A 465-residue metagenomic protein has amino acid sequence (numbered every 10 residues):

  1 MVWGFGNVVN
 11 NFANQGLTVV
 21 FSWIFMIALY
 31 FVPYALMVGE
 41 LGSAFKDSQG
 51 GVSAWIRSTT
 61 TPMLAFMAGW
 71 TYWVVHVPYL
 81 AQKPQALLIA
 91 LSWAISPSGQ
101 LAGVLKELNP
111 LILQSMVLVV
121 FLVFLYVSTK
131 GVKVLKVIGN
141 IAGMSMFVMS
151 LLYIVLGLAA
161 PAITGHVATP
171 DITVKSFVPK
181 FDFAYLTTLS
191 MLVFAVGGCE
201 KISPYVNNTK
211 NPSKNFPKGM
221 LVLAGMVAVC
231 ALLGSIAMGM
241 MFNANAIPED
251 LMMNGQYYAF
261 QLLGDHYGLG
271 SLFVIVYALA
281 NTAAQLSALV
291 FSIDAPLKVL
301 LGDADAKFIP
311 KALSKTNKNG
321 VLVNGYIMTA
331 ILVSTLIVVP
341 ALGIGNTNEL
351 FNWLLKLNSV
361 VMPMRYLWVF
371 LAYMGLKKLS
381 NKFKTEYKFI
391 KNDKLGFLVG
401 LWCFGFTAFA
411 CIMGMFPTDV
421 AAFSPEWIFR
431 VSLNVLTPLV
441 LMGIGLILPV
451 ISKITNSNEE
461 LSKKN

Functional and structural regions predicted by a protein language model:
N10, S43, M67, V119-A142 (+2 more regions): Membrane-water interface regions at transmembrane-helix termini and the short interhelical loops of multi-pass membrane
V20-F21, V104-I112, N140-I275, A422-S424: Helix-loop-helix junctions that connect adjacent transmembrane segments in multi-pass membrane transporters
P33-E40, A44, S48-V117, Y126 (+2 more regions): Hydrophobic transmembrane alpha-helices that form the core helical bundles of multi-pass secondary transporters
A54-W55, T61, G225-V290, I309-N358: TM-loop-TM module centered on a large, flexible mid-protein loop between adjacent transmembrane helices in multi-pass
T71-L87, K201-Y205, G268-K311, Y366 (+1 more regions): Membrane-helix boundary/coupling elements in multi-pass transport proteins
I95-G131, F147-V155, L192, V196 (+2 more regions): Transmembrane alpha-helical segments of multi-pass small-molecule transport proteins
Q114-I163, G197, M220-G225, L355 (+2 more regions): Membrane-interface loop-to-helix entry segments
T316-N317, Y366-F416, F429-R430: C-terminal membrane-solvent junction of multi-pass transporters and transport-like membrane proteins
